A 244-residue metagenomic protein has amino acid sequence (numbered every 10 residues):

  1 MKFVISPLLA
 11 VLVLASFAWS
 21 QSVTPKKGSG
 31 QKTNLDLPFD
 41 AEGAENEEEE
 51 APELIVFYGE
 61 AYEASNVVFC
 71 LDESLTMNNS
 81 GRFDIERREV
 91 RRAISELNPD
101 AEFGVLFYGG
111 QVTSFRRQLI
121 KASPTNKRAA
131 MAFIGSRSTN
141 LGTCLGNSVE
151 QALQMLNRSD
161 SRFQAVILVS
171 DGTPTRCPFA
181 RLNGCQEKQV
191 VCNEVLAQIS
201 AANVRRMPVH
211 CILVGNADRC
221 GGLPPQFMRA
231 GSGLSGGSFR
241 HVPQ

Functional and structural regions predicted by a protein language model:
M1-I5: Positively charged n-region of N-terminal signal peptides that target proteins for export
P7-S16: Bacterial N-terminal signal peptides
S20-V68, E73-R82, K121-P124: Acidic, polar low-complexity linker/tail segments
Y58-G59, A64-V67, L75-V105, L119-N126 (+3 more regions): …and closely analogous acidic/polar surface helices at protein-protein or active-site interfaces in A-domain-like
S65-N66, P99-F103, D160-A165, N203-H210 (+1 more regions): Loop/turn elements at helix/coil->beta-strand transitions in domains of secreted/extracellular proteins
D72-S74, E86, V105, A152 (+3 more regions): DG-centered beta-turn motif at the end of beta-strands
T113, K121-A165, P174-T175, L213-P225: Von Willebrand factor
G172-L234: VWA/integrin I-like adhesion module and closely mimicked acidic/polar interface patches used
